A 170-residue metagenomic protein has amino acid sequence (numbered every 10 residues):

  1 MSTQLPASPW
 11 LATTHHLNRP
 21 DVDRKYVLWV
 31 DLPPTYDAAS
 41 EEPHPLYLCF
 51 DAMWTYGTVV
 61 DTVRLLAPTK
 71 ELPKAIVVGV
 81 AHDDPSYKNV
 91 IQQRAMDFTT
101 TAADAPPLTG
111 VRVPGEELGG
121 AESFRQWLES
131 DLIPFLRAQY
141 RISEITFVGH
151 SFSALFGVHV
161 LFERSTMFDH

Functional and structural regions predicted by a protein language model:
M1-P45: A domain-start/cap signature at the N-terminus of enzymes
D21, P34, F50-W54, D84 (+1 more regions): Short, flexible loop/turn elements at secondary-structure junctions
V30, H44, L128, M167-D169: Short beta-strand segments enriched for Tyr within beta-sheet-rich domains, predominantly fibronectin type III
T35-E41, A67-K70, L136-R141: Surface-exposed acidic, glycine-flexible loop patches that form ligand/cofactor-binding and adhesion interfaces
L46-W127, D131, F135: Serine-hydrolase catalytic machinery in alpha/beta-hydrolase-like enzymes
G149-S153, G157: Gly/Ala-rich beta-loop-alpha elbow adjacent to hydrolase catalytic centers
H159-D169: Conserved hydrolase catalytic core segment
